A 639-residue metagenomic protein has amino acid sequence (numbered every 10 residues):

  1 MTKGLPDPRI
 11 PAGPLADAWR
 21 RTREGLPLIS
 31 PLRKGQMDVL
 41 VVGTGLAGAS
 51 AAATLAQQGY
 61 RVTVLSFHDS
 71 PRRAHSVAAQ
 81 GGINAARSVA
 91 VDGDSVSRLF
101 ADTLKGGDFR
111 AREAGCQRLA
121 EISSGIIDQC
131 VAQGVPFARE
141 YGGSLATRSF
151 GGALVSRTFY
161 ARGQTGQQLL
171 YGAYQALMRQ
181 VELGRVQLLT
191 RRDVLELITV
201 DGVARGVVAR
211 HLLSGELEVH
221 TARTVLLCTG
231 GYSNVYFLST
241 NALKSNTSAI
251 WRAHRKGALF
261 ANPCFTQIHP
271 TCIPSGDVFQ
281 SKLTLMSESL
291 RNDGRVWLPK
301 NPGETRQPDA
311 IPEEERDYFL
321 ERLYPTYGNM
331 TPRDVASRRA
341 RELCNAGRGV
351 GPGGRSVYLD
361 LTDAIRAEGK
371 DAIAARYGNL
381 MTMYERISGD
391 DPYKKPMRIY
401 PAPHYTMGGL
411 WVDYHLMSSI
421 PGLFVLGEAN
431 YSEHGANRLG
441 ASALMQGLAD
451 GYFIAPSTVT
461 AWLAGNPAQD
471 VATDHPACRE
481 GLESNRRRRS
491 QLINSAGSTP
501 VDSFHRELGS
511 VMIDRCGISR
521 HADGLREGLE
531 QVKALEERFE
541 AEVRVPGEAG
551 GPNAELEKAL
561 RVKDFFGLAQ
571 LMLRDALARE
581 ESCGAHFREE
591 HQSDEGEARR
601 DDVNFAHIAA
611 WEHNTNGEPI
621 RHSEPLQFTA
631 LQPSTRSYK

Functional and structural regions predicted by a protein language model:
M1-V39, Q57, R636: Extreme N-terminal leader/targeting segments of oxidoreductases
G35-M37, G215-T224, S419: Core beta-strand elements of the Rossmann-like FAD/NAD(P) dinucleotide-binding domain in flavoenzyme oxidoreductases
V39-V64: N-terminal Rossmann-like FAD-binding beta1-loop-alpha1 element of flavoenzymes
Q57-A79: Glycine-rich FAD pyrophosphate-binding loop
I126, V131-E216, C228, C272-L283 (+1 more regions): Conserved redox-cofactor binding core of oxidoreductases
T224-F279, N437-S457: Glycine-rich loop(s) and the adjacent beta-strand/alpha-helix scaffold that form part
R252, L259-R386, S457-T460: An anion/pyrophosphate-binding glycine-rich loop and adjacent beta-alpha core in soluble alpha-beta enzymes
A461-G551: Long, amphipathic alpha-helical stalk/connector segments used for oligomerization, subunit docking, or mechanical
